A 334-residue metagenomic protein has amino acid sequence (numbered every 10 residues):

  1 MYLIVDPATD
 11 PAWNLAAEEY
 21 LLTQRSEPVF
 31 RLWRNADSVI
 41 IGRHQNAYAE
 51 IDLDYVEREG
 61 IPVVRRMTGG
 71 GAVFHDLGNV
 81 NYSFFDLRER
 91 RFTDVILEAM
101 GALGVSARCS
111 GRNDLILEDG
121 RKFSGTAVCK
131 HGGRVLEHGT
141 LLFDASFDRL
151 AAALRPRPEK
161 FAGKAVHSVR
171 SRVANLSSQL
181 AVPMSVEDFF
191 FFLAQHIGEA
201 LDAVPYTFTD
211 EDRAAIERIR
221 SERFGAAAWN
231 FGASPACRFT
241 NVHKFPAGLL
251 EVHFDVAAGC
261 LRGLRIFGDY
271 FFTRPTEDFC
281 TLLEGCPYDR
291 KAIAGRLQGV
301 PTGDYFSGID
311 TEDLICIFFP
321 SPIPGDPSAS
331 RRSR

Functional and structural regions predicted by a protein language model:
M1-R88, R332-R334: N-terminal lobe of the biotin/lipoate ligase/transferase fold
M67-F85, P158-S178: Residues forming anionic-ligand binding surfaces in small-molecule and nucleic-acid pockets of primarily soluble enzymes
V105-R112, A200-A214, R290-A294, Y305-G308: Flexible, glycine/charged-enriched surface loops at secondary-structure junctions
V105-S171: Internal, well-ordered alpha/beta segment that forms a basic, Gly-enriched binding/recognition surface
A127-V128, T140-F143, H243, L250-G268: Short beta-strand elements
A151, K160-T207: A conserved active-site cap/scaffold subdomain adjacent to cofactor or substrate pockets
V173, C260-R332: Active-site- and interface-proximal helix/loop "cap" or "latch" segments in soluble metabolic and energy-transducing
R213-A257, R332: Structured beta-strand/loop patches that form or line metal/cofactor-binding pockets in enzymes
